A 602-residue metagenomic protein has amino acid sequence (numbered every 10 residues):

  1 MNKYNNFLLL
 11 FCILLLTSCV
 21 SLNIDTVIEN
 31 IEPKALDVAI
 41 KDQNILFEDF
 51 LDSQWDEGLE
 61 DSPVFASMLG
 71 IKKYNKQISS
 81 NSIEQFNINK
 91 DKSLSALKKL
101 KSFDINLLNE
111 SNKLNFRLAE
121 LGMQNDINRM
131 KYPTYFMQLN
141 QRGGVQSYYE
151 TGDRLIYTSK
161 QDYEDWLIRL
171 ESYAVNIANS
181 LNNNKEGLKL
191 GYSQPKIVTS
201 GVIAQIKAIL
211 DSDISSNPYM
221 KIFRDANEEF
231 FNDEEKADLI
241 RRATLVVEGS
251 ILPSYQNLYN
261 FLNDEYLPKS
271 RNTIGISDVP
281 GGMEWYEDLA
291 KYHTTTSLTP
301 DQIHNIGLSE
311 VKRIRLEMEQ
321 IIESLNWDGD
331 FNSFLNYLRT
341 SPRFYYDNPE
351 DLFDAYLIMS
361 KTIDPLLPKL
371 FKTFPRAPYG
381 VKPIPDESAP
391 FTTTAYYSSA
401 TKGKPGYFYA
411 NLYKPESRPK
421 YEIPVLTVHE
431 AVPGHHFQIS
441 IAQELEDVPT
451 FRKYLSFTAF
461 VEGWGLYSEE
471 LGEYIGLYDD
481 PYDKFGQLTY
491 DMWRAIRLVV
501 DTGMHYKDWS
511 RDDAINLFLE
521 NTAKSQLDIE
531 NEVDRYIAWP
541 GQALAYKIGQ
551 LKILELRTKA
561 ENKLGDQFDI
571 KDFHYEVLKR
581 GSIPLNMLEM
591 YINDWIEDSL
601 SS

Functional and structural regions predicted by a protein language model:
M1-L8: Bacterial N-terminal signal peptides that target proteins for export
L9-S18: Bacterial N-terminal signal peptides
V20-S602: N-terminal maturation segment of proteins
